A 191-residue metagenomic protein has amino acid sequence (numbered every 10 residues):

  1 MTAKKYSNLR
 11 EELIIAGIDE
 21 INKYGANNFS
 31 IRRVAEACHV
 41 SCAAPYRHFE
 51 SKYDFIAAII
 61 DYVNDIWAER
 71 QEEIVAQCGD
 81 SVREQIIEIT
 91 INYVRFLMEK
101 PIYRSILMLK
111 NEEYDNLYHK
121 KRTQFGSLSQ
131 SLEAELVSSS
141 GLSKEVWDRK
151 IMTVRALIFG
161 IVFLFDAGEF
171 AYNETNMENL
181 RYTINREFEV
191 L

Functional and structural regions predicted by a protein language model:
M1-Y24, N28, R32-R33, A37 (+1 more regions): Basic, helix-initiating cap at the start of DNA-binding domains
I21, I56-V63, L107, L117-Y118 (+1 more regions): Alpha-helical DNA-contacting segments of helix-turn-helix folds
E36, E50-S51, D61: Residue-level detection of the helix-turn-helix DNA-binding "recognition helix"
C38-F49: Short hydrophobic/aromatic patch on the recognition helix
A58, E73-E99, V154: Hydrophobic alpha-helical connector segments
D65-A68, E72, E84, Y114-G141 (+2 more regions): Amphipathic alpha-helical packing segments from all-alpha helical-bundle domains
Y103, N111-N116: Hydrophobic, amphipathic alpha-helical faces that serve as interaction scaffolds
S105-L109, L136-I184: Hydrophobic/aromatic-rich alpha-helical bundle segments in the mid-to-C-terminal region
